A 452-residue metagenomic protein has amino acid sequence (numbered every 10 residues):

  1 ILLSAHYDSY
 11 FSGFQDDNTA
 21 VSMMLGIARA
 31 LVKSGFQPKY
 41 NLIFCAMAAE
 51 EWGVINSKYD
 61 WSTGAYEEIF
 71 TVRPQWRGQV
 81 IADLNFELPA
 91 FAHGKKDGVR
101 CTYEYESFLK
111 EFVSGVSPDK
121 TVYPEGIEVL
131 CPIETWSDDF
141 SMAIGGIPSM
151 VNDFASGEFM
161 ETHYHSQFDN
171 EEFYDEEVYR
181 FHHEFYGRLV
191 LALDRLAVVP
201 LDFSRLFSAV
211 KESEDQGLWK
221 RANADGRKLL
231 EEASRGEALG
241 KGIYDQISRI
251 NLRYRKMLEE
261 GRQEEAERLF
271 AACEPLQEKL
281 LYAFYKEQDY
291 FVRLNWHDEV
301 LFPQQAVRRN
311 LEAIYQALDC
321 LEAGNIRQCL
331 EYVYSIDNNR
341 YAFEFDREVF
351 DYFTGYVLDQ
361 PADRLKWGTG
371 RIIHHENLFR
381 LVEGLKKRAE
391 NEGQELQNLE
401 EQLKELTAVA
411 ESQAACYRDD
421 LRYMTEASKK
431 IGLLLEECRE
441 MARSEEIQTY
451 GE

Functional and structural regions predicted by a protein language model:
I1-E452: Secretory-pathway/membrane protein signature
